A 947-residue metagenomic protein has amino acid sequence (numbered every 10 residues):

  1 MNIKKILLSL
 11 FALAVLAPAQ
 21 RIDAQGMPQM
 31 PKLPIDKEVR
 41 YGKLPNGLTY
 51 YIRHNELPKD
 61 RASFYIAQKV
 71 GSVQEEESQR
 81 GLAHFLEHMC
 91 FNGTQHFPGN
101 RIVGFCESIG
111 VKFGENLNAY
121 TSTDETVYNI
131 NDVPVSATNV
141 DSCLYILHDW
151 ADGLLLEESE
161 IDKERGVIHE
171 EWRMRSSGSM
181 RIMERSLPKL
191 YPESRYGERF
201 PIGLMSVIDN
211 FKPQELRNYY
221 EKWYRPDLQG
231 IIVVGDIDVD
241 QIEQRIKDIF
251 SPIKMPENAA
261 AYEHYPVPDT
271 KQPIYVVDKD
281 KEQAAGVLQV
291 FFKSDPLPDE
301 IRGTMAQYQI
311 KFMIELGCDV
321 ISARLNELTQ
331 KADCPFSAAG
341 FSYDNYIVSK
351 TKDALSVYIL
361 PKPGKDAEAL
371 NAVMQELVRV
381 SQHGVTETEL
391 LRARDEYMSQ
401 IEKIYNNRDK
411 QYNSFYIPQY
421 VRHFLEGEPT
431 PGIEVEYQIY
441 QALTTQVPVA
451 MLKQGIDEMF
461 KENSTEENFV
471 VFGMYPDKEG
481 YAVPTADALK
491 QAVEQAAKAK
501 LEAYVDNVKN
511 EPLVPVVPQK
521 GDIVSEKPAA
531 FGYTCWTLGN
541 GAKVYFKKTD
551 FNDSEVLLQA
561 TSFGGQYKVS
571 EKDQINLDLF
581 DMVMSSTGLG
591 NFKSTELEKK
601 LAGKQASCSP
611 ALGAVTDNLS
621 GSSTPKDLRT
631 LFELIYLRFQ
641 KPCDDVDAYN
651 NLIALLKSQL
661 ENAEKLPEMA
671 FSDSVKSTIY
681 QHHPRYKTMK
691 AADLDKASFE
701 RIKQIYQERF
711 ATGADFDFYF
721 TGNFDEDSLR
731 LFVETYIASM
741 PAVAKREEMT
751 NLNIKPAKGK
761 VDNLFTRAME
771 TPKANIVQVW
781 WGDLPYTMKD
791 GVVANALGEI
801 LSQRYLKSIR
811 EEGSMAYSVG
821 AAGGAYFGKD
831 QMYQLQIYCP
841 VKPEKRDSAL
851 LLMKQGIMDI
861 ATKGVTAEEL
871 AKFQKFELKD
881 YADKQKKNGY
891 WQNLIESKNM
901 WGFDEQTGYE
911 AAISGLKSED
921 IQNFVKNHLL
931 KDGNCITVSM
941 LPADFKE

Functional and structural regions predicted by a protein language model:
M1-Q25: Bacterial Sec-dependent N-terminal signal peptides
I22-I52, D238-F312, G317-S322, N326 (+12 more regions): Proteolytic maturation boundary segments
Y51-R53, P58-E75, L82-A83, N100-D149 (+14 more regions): M16 family metallopeptidases and their MPP-like homologs
R80-H88, N92, Q574-M582, N795 (+1 more regions): Active-site recognition of the HExxH zinc-binding catalytic motif
M89-R101: Metal-associated gating/positioning segment near the N- to mid-region
N118-A119, Y220-W223, K279-D280, Y346-S349 (+4 more regions): Replace "in large, NTP-powered and nucleic-acid-processing enzymes" with "in large, NTP-powered factors and other
E160-L228, I232-V234, V239-I246, M255-H264 (+1 more regions): Hydrophobic, small-residue-rich alpha-helical packing segments that form membrane-like cores
N210, Q214-I242, H683, K696-T735: Internal metal/ion-chelating core segments
